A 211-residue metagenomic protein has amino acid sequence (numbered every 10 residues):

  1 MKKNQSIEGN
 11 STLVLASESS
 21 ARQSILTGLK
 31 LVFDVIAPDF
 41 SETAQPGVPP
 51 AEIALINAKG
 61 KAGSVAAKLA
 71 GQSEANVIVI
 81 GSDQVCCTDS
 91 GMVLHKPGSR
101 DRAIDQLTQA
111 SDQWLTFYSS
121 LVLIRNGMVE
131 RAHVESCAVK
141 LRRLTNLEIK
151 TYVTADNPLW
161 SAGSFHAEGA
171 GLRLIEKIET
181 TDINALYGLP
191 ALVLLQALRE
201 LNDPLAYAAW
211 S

Functional and structural regions predicted by a protein language model:
K2-L13, G47-S211: Anionic-ligand binding patches
K2-L31: N-terminal beta1-alpha1 ligand-phosphate binding loop
E18, P38, N126: Cofactor-binding loop segments of dinucleotide-utilizing enzymes, especially the Rossmann-like FAD- and NAD(P)+-binding
A21, S41-T43, V129: Surface-exposed, flexible loop/turn segments at secondary-structure boundaries
S24-G28, Q45-P46, Q72: Short loop/helix-cap segments at secondary-structure boundaries that form the rim of catalytic
L31-V32, H166: A generic short alpha-helical patch detector that favors 3-5-residue windows in or near N-terminal regions
D34-E42: A short beta-strand-loop structural module common to alpha/beta enzyme folds
